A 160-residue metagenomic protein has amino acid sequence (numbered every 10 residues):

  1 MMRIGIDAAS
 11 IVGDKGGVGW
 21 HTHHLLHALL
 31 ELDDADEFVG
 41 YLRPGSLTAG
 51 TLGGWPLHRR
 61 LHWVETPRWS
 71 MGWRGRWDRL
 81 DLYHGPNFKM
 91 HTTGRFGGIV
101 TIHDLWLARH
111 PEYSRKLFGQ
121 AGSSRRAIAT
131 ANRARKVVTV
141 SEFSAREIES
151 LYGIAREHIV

Functional and structural regions predicted by a protein language model:
M1-V160: Carbohydrate transferase catalytic cores enriched for Leloir-type hexosyltransferases
